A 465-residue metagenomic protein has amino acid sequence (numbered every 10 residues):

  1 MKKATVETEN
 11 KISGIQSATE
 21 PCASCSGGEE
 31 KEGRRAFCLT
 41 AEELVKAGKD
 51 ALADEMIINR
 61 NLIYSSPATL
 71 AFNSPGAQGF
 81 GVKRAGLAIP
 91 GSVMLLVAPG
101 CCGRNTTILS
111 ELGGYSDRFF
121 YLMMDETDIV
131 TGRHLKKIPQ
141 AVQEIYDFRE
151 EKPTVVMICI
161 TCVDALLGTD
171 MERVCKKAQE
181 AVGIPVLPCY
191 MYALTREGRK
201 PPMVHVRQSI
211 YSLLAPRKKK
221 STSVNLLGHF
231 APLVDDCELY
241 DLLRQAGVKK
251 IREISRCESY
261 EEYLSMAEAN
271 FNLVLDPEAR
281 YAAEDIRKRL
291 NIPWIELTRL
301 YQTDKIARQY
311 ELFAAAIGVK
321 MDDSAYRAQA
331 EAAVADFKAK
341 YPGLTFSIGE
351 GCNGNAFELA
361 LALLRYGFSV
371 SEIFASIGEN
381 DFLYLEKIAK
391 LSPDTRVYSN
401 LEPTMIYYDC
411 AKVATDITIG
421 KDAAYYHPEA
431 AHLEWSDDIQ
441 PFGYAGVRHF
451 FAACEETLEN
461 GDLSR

Functional and structural regions predicted by a protein language model:
K2-R465: An N-terminal assembly and electron-transfer interface module characteristic of large anaerobic redox and radical
